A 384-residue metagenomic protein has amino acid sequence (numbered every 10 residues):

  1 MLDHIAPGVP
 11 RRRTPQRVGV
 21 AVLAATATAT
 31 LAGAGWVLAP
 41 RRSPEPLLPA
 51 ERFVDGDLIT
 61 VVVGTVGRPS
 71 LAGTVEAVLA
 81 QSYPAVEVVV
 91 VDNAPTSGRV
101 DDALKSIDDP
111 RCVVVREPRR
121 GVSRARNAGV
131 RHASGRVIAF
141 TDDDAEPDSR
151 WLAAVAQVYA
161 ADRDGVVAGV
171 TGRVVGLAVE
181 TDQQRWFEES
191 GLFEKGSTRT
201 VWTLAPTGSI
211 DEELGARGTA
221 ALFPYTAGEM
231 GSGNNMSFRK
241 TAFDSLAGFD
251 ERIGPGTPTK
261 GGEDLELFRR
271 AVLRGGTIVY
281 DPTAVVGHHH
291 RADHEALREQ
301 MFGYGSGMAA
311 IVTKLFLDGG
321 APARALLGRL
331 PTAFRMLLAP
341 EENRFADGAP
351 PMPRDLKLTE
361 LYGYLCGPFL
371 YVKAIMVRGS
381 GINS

Functional and structural regions predicted by a protein language model:
P7, R11-A80: N-proximal low-complexity "stem/linker" segments adjacent to membrane-targeting elements
G19, L23-A29, G33, A39-R42 (+2 more regions): Non-catalytic, C-terminal membrane-associated alpha-helical segments of glycosyltransferases
V75-R116: Acidic donor-binding segment of Leloir-type glycosyltransferases
E117-A133: Glycine-rich, basic loop-to-helix element that forms the pyrophosphate-binding segment of sugar-nucleotide handling
I138: Short aromatic/hydrophobic "clamp" motif used to bind/position activated sugar donors
R150-V201: Conserved donor NDP-sugar-binding/catalytic core segment of glycosyltransferases
S190-G228: Short, flexible, basic/aromatic active-site loop/helix in glycosyltransferases
G231-N234, P255-R269: Acidic donor-binding loop at a coil-to-helix junction in glycosyltransferase catalytic cores that engages
